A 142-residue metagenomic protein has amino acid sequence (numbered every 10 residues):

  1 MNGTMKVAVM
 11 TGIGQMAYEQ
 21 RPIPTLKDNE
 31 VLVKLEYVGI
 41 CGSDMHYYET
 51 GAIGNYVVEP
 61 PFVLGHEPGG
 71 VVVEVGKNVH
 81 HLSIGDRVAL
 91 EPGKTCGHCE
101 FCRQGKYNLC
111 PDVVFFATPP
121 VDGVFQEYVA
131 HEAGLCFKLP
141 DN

Functional and structural regions predicted by a protein language model:
M1, T25-K27, A130: Short, flexible hinge/linker loops that cap or flank conserved catalytic cores
N2-A8: Short structural boundary motif marking the start of a folded domain
T4, E67, Q126: Broad gene-expression machinery/nucleic-acid interaction feature
V9-T25, G42-E74, A89, Q104 (+1 more regions): N-terminal glycine-rich cofactor-binding segment
P24-V38, A52-E100, L135-N142: Glycine-rich beta-strand-centered segment in the early N-terminal region that forms part of a ligand/cofactor-binding
V57, C96-N142: NAD(P)H dinucleotide-binding glycine-rich loop of Rossmann-like/cofactor-binding domains, especially the beta1-alpha1
